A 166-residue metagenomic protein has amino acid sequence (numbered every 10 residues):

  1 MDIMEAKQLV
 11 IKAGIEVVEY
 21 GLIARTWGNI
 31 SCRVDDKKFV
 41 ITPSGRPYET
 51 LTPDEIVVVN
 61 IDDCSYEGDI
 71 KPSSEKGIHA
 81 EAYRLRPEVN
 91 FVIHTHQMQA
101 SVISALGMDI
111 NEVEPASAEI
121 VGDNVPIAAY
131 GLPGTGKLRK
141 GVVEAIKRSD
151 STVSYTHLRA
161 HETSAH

Functional and structural regions predicted by a protein language model:
M4-V89: An anion-binding catalytic pocket shared by soluble metabolic enzymes
I15-L22, M108, E144-S151: Generic secondary-structure signature for well-ordered alpha-helical cores
R33, T42, H94-T95, V153-Y155: Short beta-strand segments
A82, N90-D109, H157: Histidine-centered catalytic micro-motifs
M98-P133: Class I SAM-dependent methyltransferase SAM-binding "motif I" and its flanking Rossmann-like core
V121-V153: A structural-propensity feature for long, helix-poor, extended segments
T156-H166: Conserved small/polar residues in nucleotide/adenosyl-binding loops
